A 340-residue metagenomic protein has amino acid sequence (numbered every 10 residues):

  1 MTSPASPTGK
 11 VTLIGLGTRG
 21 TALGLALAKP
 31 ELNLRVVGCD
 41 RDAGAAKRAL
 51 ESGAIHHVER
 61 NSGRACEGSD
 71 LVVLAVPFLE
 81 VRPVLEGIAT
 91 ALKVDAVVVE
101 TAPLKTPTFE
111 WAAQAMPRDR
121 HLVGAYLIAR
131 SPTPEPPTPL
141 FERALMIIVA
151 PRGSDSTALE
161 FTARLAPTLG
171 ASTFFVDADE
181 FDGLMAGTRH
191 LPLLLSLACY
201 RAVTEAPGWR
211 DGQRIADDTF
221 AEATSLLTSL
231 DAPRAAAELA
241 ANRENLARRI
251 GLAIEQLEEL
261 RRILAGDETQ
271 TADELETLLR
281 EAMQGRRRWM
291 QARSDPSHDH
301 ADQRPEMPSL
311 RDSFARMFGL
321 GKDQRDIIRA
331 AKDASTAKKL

Functional and structural regions predicted by a protein language model:
T2-N61, E67: NAD(P)+-binding Rossmann beta1-loop-alpha1 motif at the extreme N-terminus of oxidoreductases
N33, K93-A96, R118-R120: A short helix->loop->beta-strand "cap" motif at the edges of active sites that frequently abuts
S62-V97, I147: Rossmann-like NAD(P)-binding element
A89-W111: ADP-ribose/adenylate-binding Rossmann-like module
A112-M185: Rossmann-fold dinucleotide-binding core
S156-L169, E180-P207, Q213-D231, A247-E255: Active-site-proximal catalytic alpha-helix in oxidoreductases
D211-R287: Interdomain hinge/lid region at the active-site interface of Rossmann-like NAD(P)-dependent oxidoreductases
I250, L257, R261-A265, T271-L340: NAD(P)-dependent dehydrogenase/reductase Rossmann-like domain
